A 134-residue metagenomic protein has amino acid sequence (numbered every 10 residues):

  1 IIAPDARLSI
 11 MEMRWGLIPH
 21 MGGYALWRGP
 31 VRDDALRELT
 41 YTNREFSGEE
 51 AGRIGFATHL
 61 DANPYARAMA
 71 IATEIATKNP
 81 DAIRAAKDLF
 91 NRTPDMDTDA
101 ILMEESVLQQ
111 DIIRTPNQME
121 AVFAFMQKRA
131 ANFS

Functional and structural regions predicted by a protein language model:
I1-A6, F56-M103, Q110, R114-P116 (+1 more regions): C-terminal long alpha-helix characteristic of the crotonase
I1-T40, R53-I54, R67, I71: CoA-thioester-processing core
G22-L26, A35, A85, E105-L108 (+1 more regions): Hydrophobic alpha-helical segments typical of transmembrane helices and their membrane-interface/capping positions
W27, A51, A86, F125: Terminal peptide-recognition signature
L39-Y41, D111-I112: Short alpha-helical segment immediately N-terminal to, or the first helix within, an HTH/HTH-like DNA-binding domain
N43-E50: Acidic, divalent-metal-coordinating active-site segment for phosphoryl/phosphodiester hydrolysis, typified by short
I54-G55, K128: Structural motif
F123-S134: Terminal low-complexity tails and localization/encapsulation signals of metabolic enzymes
